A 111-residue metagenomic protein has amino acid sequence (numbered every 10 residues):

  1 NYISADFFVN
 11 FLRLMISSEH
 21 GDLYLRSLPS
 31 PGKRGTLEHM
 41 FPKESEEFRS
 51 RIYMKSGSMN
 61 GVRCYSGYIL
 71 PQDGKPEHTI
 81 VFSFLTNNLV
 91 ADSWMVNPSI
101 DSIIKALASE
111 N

Functional and structural regions predicted by a protein language model:
N1-N111: Small-residue-rich helix-loop
